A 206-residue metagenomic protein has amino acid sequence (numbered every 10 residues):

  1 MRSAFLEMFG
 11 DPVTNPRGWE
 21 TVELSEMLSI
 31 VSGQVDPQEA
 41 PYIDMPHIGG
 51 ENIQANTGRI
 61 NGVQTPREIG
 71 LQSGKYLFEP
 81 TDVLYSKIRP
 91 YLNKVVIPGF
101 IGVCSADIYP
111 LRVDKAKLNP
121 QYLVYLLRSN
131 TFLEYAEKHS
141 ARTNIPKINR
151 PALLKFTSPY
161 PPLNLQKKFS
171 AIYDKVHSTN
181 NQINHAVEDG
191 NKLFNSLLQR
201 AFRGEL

Functional and structural regions predicted by a protein language model:
M1-V35, K155, Y160-K167, D174-K192 (+1 more regions): Non-catalytic DNA-recognition/assembly elements of restriction-modification systems
R17-E20, P37-P46, K138-S140: Short coil/turn segments at secondary-structure boundaries
S25-P37, P46-P80: Sequence-specific dsDNA recognition surfaces
L71-Q72, R142, N181: Short, solvent-exposed loop/turn positions at domain surfaces that link secondary-structure elements or cap domain
G74-Y76, P80-F132: A short beta-sheet element
I88, G102-Y109, A141-K167: A short glycine-rich beta-alpha junction/loop motif
R200-L206: Acidic, low-complexity, intrinsically disordered peripheral segments
